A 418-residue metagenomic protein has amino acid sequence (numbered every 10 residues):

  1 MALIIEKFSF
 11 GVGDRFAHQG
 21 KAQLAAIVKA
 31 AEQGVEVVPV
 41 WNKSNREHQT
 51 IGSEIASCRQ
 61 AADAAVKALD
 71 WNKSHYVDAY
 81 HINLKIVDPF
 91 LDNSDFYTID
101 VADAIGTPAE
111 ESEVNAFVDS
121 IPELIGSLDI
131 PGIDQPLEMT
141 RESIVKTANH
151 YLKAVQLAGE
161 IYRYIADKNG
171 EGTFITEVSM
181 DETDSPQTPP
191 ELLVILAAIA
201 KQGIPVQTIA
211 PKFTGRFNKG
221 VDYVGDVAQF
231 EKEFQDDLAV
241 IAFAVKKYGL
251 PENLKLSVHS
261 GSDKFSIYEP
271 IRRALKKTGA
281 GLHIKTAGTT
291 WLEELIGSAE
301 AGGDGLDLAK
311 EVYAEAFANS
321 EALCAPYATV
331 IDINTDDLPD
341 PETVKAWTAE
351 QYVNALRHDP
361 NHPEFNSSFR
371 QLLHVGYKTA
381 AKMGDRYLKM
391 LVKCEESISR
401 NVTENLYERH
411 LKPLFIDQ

Functional and structural regions predicted by a protein language model:
A2-D63, K67-L69, K85-I105, E110-E113 (+4 more regions): Active-site capping/gating regions of soluble enzymes
V77: Active-site cofactor/substrate anionic-group-binding motifs, chiefly glycine- and Lys/Arg-rich phosphate-binding loops
Y80, V178, H259: Conserved, mostly hydrophobic/aromatic
I99-E138: Flexible glycine-/small-residue-enriched beta->alpha junction loops that bind anionic phosphate/pyrophosphate groups
E123-G159, I165, N169: Cap/lid and interdomain-hinge subdomains that line or gate substrate/regulatory clefts in soluble alpha/beta enzymes
G172-T176: Short, conserved phosphate-binding/catalytic loop or strand-edge motifs used in phosphoryl-/nucleotidyl-transfer
M180-E182: Short, well-ordered beta-to-alpha junction loops that form the rim of enzyme active sites and present histidine/acidic
